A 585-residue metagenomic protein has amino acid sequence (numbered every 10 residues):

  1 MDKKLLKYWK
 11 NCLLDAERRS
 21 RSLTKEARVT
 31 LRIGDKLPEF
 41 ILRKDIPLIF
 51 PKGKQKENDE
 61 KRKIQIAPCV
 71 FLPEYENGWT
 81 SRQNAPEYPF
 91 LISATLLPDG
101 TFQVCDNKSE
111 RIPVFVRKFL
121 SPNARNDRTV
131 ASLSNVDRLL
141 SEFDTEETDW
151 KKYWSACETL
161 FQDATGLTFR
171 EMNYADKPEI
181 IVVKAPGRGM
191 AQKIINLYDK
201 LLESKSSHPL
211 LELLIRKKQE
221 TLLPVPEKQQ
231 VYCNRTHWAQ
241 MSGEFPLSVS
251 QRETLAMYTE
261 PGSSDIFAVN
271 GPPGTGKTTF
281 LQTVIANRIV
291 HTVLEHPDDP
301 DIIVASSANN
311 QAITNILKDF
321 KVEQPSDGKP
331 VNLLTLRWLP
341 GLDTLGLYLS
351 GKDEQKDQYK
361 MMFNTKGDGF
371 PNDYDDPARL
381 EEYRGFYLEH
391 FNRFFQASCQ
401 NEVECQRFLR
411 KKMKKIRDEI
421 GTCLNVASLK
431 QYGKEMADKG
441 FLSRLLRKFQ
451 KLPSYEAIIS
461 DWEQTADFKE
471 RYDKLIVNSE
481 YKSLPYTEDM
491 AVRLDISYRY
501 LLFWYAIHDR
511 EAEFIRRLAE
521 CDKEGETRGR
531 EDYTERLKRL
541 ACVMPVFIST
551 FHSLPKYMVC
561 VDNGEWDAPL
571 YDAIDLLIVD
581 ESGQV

Functional and structural regions predicted by a protein language model:
M1-D99, Q103-D106, G346-M490, L494 (+1 more regions): Charged C-terminal transducer/switch regions of large nucleotide-driven machines
M1-T236: N-terminal accessory nucleic-acid engagement/regulatory domains that precede and modulate ATP-driven motor cores
L197-G243, Q450-A573: Conserved helicase NTPase catalytic core signature
E244-D265, S549-T550: N-terminal pre-P-loop "Q-motif" helix
F267-A286, H296-I316, I548: Conserved RecA-like ASCE P-loop NTPase motor core of nucleic-acid helicases/translocases
I285-V290, D319-P325, V561-W566: Short secondary-structure boundary/capping segments
A312-L342: Conserved helix-turn-beta segment of the N-terminal RecA-like "Helicase ATP-binding" lobe in SF1/SF2 helicases
A568-V585: SF2 helicase catalytic motif II
